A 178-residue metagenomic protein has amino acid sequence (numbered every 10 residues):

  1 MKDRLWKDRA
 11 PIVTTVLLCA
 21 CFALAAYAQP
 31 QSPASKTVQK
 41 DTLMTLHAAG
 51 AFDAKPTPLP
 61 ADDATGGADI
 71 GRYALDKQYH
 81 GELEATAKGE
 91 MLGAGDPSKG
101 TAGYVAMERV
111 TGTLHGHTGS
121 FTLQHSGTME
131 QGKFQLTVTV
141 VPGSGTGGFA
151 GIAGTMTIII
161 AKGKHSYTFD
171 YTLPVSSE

Functional and structural regions predicted by a protein language model:
M1-D8: N-terminal secretory signal peptides that target proteins for export/translocation
W6, A25-A28: Residue-level detector of alpha-helical hydrophobic segments embedded in or interacting with membranes
D8-I12, A34: Generic short amphipathic/hydrophobic targeting helices enriched at N-termini, encompassing Sec-type signal peptides
V13-A25: Bacterial N-terminal signal peptides
Q29-E178: Beta-strand-enriched cores of mature, soluble protein domains
